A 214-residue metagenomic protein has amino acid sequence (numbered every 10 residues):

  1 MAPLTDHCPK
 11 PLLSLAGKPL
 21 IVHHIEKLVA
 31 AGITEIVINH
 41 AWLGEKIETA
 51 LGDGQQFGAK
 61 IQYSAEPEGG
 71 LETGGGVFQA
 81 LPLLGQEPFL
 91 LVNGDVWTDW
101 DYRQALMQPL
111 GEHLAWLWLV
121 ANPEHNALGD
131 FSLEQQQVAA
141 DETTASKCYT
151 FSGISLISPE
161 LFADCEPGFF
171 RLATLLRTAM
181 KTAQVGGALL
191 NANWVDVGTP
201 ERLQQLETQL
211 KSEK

Functional and structural regions predicted by a protein language model:
M1, I47-L51, L206: Hydrophobic packing residues within well-ordered alpha-helices of enzyme cores
M1-S14, V29-A31: Glycine-rich N-terminal loop/short-helix segment of MobA-like nucleotidyltransferase
P11, K60-Q62, L114, Q184-G186: Conserved beta-strand segments of alpha/beta enzyme cores
K18-N93, Y102-Q104, D164-P167, E213: Conserved N-terminal catalytic core of the sugar/cofactor nucleotidyltransferase
I33, L90, W97, R103-L110 (+2 more regions): Catalytic-core segments of class I nucleotidyltransferases/pyrophosphorylases that form NMP-activated intermediates
A41, S64-E66, W118, D141 (+1 more regions): Conserved beta-strand termini and adjacent loop/short-helix elements that scaffold enzyme active sites in alpha/beta
W42, W116-D130: Short beta-strand-to-loop element that shapes/binds the nucleotide-sugar donor at the catalytic cleft/hinge
